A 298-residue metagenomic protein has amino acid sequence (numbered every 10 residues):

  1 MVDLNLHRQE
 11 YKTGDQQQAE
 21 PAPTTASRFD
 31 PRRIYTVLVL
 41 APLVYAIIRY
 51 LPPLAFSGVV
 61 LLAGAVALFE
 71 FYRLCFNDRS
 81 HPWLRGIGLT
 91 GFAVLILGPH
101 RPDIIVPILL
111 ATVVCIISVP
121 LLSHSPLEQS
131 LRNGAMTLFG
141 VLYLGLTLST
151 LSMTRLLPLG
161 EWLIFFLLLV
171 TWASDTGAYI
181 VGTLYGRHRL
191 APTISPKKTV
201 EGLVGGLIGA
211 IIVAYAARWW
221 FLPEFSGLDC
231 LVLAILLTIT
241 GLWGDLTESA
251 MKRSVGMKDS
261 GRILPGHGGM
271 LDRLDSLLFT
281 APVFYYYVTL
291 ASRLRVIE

Functional and structural regions predicted by a protein language model:
V2-L236: Membrane-embedded alpha-helical bundles of polytopic integral membrane proteins
T36, R73, A178, E248-M251 (+1 more regions): Hydrophobic side chains within alpha-helical segments
T183-L184, M251-V255, L278, P282-V283: Re-entrant/interfacial helical elements at transmembrane boundaries that shape and gate the permeation pathway
S254-L277: Interfacial loop-to-transmembrane junctions
R273-T289: Final/C-terminal transmembrane alpha-helix of multipass membrane proteins
Y287-E298: Juxtamembrane boundary at the C-terminal end of a transmembrane helix
